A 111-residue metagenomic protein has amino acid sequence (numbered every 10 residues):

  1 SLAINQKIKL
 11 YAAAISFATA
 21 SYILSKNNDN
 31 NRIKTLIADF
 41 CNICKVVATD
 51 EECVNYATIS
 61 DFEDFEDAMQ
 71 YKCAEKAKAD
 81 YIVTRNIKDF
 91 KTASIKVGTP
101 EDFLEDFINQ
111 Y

Functional and structural regions predicted by a protein language model:
S1-S25, A48-T49: PIN/NYN-family metal-dependent endoribonuclease catalytic core
N5-K7, I43, S60, A93: Structured helix-beta-strand junction loops
I15-A18, E52, K88, D102: Alpha-helix/helix-capping structural signal
I43, E75-Y111: Acidic, PIN/NYN-like endoribonuclease modules and their adjacent C-terminal/linker elements
K45-I87: Active-site neighborhoods of divalent-metal-dependent phosphate/nucleic-acid chemistry enzymes
